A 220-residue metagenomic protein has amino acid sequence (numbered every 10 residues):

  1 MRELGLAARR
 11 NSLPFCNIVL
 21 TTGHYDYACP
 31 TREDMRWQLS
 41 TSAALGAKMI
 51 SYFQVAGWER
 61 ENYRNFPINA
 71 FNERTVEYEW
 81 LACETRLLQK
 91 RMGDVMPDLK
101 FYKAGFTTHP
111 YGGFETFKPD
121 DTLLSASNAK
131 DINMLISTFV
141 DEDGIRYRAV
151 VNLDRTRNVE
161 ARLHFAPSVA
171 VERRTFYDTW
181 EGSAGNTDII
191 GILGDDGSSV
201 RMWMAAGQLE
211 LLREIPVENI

Functional and structural regions predicted by a protein language model:
E3-E33, W37: Active-site clefts of carbohydrate-active enzymes
P14-V19, A43, M49-F53, A149-V150: Structural recognition of the beta-strand scaffold that forms the well-ordered cores of secreted hydrolase catalytic
D26-C29, E33-L87, F106: Aromatic/acidic polysaccharide-binding cleft in carbohydrate-active enzymes
R64, A70, F106-A129, A184-N186 (+2 more regions): Surface-exposed intrinsically disordered loops and tails
E73-P119: Catalytic cores of secreted or luminal carbohydrate-active enzymes
G112-V169, G207: Carbohydrate-binding surface patches
H164-A184: Solvent-exposed beta-hairpin/edge-strand motifs
I192-I220: C-terminal beta-strand-rich structural cap/linker in extracellular carbohydrate-active enzymes
